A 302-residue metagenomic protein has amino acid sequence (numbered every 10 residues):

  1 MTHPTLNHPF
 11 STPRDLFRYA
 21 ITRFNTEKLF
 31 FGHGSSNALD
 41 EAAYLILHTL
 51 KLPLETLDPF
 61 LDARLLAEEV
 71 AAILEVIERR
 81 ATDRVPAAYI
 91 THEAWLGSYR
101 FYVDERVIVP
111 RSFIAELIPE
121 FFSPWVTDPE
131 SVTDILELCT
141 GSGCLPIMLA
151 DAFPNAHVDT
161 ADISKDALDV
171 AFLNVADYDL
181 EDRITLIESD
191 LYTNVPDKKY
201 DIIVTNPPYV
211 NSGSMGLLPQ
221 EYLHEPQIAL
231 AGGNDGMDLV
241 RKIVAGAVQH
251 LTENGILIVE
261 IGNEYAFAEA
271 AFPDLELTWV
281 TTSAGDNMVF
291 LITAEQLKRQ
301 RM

Functional and structural regions predicted by a protein language model:
T2-G97: N-terminal auxiliary segments of SAM/dcSAM-dependent transferases
E27-F31, F121-P129, L251: Alpha-helix termini
A38, V107, G236: Short, conserved glycine- and acidic-residue-centered signature motifs in active-site or ligand-binding loops
L52, F60, V85, T91 (+6 more regions): Residue-level signal for pocket-adjacent positions within structured domains
F60-L61, L65, A71-P154, K165-V170: SAM-dependent Rossmann-like transferase core, predominantly class I methyltransferases with a strong bias toward
P119, N155-H157, I163-M302: S-adenosylmethionine
